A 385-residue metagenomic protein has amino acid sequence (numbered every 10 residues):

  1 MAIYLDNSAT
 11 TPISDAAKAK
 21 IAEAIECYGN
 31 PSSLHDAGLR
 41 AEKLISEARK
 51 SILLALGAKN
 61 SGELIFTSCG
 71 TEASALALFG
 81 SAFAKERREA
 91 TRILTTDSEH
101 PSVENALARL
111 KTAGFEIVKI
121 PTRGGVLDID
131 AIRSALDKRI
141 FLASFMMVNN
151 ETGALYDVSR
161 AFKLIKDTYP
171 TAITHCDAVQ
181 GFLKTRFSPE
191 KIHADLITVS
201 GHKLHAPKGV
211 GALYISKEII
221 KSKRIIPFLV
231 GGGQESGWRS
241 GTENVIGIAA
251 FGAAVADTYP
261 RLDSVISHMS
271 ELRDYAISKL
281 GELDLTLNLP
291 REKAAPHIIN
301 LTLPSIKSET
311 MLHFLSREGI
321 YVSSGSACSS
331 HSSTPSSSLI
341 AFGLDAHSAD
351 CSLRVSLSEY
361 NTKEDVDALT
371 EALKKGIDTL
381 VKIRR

Functional and structural regions predicted by a protein language model:
M1-R385: Pyridoxal 5′-phosphate
